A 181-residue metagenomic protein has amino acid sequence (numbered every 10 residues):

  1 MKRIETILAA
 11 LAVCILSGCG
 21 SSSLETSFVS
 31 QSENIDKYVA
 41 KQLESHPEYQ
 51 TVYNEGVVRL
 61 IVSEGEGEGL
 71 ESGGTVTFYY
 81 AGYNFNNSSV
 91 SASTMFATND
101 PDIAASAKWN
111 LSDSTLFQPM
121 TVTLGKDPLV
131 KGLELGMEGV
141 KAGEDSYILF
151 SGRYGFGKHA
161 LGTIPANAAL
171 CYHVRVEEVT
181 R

Functional and structural regions predicted by a protein language model:
K2-A10: Sec-dependent signal peptide recognition, specifically the positively charged N-region followed immediately by
C14-G18: C-terminal motif of bacterial Sec signal peptides marking the signal peptidase cleavage site
C19-R181: Cross-family detector of peptidyl-prolyl cis-trans isomerase
